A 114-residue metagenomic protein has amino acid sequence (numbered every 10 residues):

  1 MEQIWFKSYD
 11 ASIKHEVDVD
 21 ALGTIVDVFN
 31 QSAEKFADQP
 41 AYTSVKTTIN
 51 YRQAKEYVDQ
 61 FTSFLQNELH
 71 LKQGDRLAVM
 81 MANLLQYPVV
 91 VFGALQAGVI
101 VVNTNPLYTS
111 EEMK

Functional and structural regions predicted by a protein language model:
M1-E2, S8-Y9, A33, E56 (+1 more regions): Short low-complexity stretches enriched in small and charged residues
M1-L22: Flexible, non-catalytic linker and terminal segments flanking ANL/adenylate-forming cores
Q3-W5, D27-N50: AMP-dependent adenylate-forming
V17, A21, D38-F92, T109-K114: Conserved AMP-binding/adenylate-forming core of the ANL superfamily
L95: Anion (oxyanion) recognition and catalysis
G98: Structured binding elements
T104-P106: Short beta->alpha connector loops at strand-helix junctions that form conserved, small/polar/Pro-enriched
